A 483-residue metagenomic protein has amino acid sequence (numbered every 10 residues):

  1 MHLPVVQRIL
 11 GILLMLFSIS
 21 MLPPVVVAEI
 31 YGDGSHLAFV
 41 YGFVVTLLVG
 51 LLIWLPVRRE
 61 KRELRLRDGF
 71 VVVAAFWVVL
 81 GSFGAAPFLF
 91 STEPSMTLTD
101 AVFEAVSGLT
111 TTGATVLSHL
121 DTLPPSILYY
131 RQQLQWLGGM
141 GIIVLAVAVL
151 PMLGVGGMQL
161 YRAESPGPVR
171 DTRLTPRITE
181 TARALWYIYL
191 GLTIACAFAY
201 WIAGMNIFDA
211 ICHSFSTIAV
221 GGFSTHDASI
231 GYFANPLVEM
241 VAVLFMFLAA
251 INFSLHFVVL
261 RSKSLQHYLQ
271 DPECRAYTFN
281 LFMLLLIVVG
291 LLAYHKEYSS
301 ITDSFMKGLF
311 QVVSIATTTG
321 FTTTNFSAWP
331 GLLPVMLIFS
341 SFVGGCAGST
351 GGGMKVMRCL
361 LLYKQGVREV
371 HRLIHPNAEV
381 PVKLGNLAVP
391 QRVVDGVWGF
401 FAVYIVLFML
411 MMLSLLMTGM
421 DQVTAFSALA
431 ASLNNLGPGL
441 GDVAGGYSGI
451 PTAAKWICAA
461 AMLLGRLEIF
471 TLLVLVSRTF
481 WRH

Functional and structural regions predicted by a protein language model:
M1-H483: Membrane-proximal intracellular helices of multi-pass ion channels
